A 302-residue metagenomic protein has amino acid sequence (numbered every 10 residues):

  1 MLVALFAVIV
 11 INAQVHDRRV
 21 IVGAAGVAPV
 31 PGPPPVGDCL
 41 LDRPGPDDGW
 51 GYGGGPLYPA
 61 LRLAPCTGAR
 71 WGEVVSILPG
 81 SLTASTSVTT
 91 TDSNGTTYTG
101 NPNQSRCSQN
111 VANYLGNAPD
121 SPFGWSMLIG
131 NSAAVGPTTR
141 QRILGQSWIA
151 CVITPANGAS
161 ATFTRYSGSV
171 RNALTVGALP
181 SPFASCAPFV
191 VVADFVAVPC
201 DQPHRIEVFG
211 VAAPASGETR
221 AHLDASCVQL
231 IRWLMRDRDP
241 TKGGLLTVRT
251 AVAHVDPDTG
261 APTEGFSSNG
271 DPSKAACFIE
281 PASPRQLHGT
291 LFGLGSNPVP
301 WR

Functional and structural regions predicted by a protein language model:
M1-Q14: Hydrophobic membrane-insertion alpha-helices, especially the h-region of bacterial N-terminal signal peptides
V15-R302: Primary mode marks residue(s) on the alpha4-beta5-alpha5 output face of response regulator receiver
